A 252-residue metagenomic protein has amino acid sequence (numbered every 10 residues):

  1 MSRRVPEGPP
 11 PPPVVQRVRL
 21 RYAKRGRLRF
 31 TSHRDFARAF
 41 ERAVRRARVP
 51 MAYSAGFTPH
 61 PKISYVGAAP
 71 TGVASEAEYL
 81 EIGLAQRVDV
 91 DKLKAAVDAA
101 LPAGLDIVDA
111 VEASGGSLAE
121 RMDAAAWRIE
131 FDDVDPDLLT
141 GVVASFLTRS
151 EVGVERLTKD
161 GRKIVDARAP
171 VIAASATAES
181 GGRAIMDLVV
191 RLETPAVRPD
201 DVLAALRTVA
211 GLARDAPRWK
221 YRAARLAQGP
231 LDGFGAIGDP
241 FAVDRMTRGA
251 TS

Functional and structural regions predicted by a protein language model:
S2-E7, P12, T148-S252: Core RNA-modification/binding signature centered on pseudouridine synthases
R3, V15-Q16, R21-A23, T31 (+1 more regions): Extended, well-folded interaction surfaces typified by the phenylalanyl-tRNA synthetase beta subunit core
P6-P10, G67-T71, G115-L118, A173-S175: Short beta-strand/turn micro-motifs at beta-sheet edges
Y22-K24, I82-V88, I129-V134, L188-T194: Short beta-strand-to-loop capping motifs
R27, A52-A85, A113-S114: Short, charge-patterned binding micro-sites
R27-M51: N-terminal ordered "arm"
E76-R128: Ordered, amphipathic secondary-structure segments that act as subunit-interaction surfaces in large macromolecular
V90-L101, L139-R149, V202-A205: Short amphipathic alpha-helices in soluble, non-transmembrane regions that often serve as interface/regulatory elements
